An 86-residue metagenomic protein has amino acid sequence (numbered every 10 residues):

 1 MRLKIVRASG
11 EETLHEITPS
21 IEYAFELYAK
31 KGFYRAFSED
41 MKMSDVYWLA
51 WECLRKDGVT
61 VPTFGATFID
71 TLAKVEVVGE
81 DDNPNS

Functional and structural regions predicted by a protein language model:
M1-L14, P19-S86: Charged interaction scaffolds used for protein-protein
